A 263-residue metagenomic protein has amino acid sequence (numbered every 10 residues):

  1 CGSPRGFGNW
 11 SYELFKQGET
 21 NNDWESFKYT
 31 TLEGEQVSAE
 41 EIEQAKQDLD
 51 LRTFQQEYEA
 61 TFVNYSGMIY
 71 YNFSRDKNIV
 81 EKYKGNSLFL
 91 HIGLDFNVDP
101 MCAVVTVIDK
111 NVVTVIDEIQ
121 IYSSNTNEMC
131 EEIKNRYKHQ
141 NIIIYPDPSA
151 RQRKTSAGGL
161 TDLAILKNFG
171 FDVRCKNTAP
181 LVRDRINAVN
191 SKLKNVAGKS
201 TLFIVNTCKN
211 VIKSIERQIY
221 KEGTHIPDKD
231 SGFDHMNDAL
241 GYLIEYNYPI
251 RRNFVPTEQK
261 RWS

Functional and structural regions predicted by a protein language model:
C1, Y29, Y58, A103 (+3 more regions): A residue-level signal for conserved active-site and pocket-lining positions in enzyme catalytic cores
C1-L49: ASCE P-loop NTPase helicase motor core
T20, V107-V112: Short acidic-glycine loop/turn motifs at beta-strand connectors
E25-F27, I92, Y145: Hydrophobic/aromatic beta-strand patches that form the interior of the parallel beta-sheet core in alpha/beta enzyme
G34-L94, D99: ATPase catalytic-site recognition across NTP-hydrolyzing enzymes
M101-V107: Short beta-strand scaffold segments in enzyme catalytic cores
V112-P227, I250-F254, K260-S263: Mg2+-dependent endonuclease catalytic cores in nucleic-acid-processing enzymes, primarily RNase H-like
K229-R251: Acidic, Mg2+-coordinating catalytic module of metal-dependent nucleases/exonucleases that use a two-metal-ion mechanism
